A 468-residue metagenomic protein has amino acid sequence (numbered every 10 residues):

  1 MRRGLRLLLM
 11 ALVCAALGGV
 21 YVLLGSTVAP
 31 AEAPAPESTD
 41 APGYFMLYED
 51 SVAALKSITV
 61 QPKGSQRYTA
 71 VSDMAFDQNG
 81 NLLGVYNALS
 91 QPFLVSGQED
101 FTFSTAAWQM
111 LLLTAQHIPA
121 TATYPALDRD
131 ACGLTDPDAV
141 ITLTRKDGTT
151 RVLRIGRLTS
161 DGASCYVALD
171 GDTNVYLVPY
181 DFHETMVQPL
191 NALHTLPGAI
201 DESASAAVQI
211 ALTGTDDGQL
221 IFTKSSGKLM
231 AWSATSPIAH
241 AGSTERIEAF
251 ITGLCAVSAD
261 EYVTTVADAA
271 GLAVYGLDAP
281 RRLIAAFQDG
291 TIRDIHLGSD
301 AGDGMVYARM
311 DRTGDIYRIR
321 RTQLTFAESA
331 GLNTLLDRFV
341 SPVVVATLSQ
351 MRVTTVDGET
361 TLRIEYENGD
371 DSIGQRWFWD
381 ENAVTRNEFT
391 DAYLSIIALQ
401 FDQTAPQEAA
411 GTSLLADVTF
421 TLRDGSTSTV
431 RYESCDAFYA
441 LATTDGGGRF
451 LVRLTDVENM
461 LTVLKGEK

Functional and structural regions predicted by a protein language model:
M1-K468: Soluble, acidic/polar mature domains that operate outside membranes
